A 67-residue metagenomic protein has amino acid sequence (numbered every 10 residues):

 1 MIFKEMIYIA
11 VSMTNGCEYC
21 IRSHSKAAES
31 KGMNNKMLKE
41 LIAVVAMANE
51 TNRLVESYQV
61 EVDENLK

Functional and structural regions predicted by a protein language model:
M1-K67: Hydrophobic alpha-helical segments
